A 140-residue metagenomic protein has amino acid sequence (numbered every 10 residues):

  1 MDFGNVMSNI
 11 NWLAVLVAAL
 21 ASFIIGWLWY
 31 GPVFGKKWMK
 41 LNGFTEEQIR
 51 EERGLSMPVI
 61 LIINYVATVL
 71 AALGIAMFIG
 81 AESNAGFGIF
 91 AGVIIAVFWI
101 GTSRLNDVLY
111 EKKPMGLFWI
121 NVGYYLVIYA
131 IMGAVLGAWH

Functional and structural regions predicted by a protein language model:
M1-H140: Juxtamembrane/disordered regions of integral membrane proteins
